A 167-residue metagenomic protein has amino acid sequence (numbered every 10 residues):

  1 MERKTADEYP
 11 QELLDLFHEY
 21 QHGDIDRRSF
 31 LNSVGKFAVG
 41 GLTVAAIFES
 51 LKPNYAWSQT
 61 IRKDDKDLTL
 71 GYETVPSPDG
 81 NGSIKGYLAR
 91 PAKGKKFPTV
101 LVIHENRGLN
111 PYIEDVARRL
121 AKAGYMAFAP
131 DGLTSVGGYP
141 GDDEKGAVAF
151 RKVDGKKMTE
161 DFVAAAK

Functional and structural regions predicted by a protein language model:
M1-S29: N-terminal secretory signal peptides
H18, S29-P53: N-terminal export signals
Q59-G94: N-terminal cap/lid segment of alpha/beta-hydrolase-fold proteins
K96-H104: Short beta-strand element of the alpha/beta-hydrolase
P111-P130: Short amphipathic alpha-helix adjacent to the substrate-entry channel of hydrolases
G132-S135: Short beta-to-alpha linker loops that shape the active-site pocket of alpha/beta-hydrolase fold enzymes
G141-F150: Surface-exposed, active-site-proximal loop segments in enzymatic domains
A149-K167: Alpha/beta-hydrolase active-site loop
